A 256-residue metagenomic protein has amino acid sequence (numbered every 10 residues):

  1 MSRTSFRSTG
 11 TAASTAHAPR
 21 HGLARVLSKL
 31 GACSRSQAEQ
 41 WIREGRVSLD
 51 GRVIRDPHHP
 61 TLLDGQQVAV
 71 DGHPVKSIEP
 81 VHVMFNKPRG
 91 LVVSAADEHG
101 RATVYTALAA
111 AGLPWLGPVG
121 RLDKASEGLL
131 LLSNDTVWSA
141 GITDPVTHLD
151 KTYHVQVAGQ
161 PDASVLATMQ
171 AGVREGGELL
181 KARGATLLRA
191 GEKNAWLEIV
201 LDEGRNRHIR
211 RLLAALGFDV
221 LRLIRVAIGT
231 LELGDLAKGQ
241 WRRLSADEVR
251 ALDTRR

Functional and structural regions predicted by a protein language model:
S2-R256: Basic, flexible Lys/Arg- and Gly-enriched helix-loop patches that mediate nucleic-acid binding at interfaces with rRNA
